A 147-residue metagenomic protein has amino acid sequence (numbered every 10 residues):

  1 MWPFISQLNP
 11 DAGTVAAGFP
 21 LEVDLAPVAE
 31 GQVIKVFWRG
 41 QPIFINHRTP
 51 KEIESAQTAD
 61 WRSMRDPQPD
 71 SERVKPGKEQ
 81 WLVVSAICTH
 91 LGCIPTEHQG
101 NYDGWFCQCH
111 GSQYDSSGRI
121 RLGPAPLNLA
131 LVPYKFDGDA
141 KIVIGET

Functional and structural regions predicted by a protein language model:
M1-Q41: C-terminal segment of N-terminal export signals and the immediately downstream linker at the start of the mature
P20-D24, H47, C107, D137: A sequence-level detector of short, solvent-exposed, charge-rich linear segments
D24, T49-P50, S71-E72: Alpha-helix initiation/capping motif
F37-E52: Short, surface-exposed binding/anchoring microloops in extracellular/periplasmic proteins
E54-T147: Rieske [2Fe-2S] iron-sulfur-binding domain
